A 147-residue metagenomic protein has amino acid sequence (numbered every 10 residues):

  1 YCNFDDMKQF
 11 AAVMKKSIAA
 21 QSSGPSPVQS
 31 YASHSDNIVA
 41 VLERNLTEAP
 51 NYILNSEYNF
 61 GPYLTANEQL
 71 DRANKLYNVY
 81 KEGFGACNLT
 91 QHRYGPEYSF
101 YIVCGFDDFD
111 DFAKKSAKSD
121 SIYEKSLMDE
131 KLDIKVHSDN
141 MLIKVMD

Functional and structural regions predicted by a protein language model:
Y1-D147: Short S/T/G/P-rich N-terminal loop/turn motif that feeds into the first structured element of a domain
